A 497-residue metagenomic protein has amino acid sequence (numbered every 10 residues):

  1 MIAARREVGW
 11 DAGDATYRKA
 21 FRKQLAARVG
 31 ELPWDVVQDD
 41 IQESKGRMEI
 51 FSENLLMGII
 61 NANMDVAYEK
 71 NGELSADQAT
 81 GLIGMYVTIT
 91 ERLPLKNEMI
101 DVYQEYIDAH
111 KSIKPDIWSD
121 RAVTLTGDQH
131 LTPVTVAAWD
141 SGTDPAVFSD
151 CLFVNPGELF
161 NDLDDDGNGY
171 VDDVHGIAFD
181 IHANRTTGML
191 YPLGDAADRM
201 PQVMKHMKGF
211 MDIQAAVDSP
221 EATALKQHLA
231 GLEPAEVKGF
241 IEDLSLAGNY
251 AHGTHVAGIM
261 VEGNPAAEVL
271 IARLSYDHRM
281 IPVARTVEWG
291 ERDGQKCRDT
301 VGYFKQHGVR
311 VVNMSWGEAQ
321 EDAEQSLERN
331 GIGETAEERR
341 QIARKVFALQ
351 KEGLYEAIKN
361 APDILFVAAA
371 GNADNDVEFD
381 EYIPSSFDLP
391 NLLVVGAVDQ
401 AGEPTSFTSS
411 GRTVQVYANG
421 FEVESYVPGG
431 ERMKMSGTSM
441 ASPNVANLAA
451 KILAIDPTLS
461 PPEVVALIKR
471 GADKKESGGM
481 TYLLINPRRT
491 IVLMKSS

Functional and structural regions predicted by a protein language model:
A3-C151, K208-G239, A343: Protease zymogen maturation seam
Y17, F21, P33, V37 (+11 more regions): Stable alpha-helical elements in mature extracytoplasmic
G127-A137, S141-L270, S275-R285, R292 (+2 more regions): Active-site core segment of subtilase-fold serine proteases
D140, N313-S315, V367-G371, V395: Active-site neighborhood of phospho(di)ester-bond hydrolases with catalytic His/Asp-centered motifs
G142-P145, N184, S275-R279, G317-E321 (+5 more regions): Solvent-exposed loop/turn segments at secondary-structure junctions within structured extracellular/periplasmic domains
V311-N313, D456-S497: C-terminal subdomain of the subtilisin-like protease fold in secreted/lumenal serine endopeptidases
R329-E334, I342-V367, I383-P384, N391: Catalytic-core regions built around general acid/base machinery
D363, A369, E378-A454, T458: Extracellular S/T/G-rich loop segment that most often corresponds to the catalytic His/Ser-adjacent loop
